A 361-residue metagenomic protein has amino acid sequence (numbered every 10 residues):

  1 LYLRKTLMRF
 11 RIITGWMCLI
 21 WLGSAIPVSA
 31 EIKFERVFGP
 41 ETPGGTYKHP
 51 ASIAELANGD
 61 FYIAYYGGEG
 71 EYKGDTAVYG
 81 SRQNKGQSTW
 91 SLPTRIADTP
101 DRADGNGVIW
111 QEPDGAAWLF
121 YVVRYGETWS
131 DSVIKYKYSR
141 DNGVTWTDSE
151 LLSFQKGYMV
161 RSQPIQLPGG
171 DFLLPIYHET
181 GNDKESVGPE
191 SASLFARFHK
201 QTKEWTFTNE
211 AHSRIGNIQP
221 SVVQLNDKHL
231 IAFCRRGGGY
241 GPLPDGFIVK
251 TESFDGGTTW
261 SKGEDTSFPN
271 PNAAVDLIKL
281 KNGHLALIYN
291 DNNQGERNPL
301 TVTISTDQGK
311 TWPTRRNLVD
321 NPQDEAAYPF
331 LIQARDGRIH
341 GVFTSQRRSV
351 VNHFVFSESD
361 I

Functional and structural regions predicted by a protein language model:
Y2-W16: Bacterial N-terminal signal peptides that target proteins for export
T14-S24: Bacterial N-terminal signal peptides
S29-I361: Asp-box/BNR beta-propeller blade signature and adjacent active/binding-site loops in extracellular glycan-interacting
